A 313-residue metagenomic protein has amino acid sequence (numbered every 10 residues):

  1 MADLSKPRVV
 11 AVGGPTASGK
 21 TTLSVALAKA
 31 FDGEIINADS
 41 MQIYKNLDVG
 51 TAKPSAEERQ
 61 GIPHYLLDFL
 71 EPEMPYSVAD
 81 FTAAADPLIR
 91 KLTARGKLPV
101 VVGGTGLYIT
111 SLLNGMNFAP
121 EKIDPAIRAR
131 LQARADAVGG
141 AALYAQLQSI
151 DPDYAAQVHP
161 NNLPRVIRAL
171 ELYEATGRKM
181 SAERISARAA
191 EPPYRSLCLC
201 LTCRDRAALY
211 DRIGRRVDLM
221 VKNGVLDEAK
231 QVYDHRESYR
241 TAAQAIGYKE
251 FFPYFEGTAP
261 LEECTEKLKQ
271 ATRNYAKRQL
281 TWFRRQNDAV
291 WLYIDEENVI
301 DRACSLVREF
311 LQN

Functional and structural regions predicted by a protein language model:
M1-N313: Phosphate/pyrophosphate-binding catalytic cores of soluble transferases and nucleic-acid-acting enzymes
